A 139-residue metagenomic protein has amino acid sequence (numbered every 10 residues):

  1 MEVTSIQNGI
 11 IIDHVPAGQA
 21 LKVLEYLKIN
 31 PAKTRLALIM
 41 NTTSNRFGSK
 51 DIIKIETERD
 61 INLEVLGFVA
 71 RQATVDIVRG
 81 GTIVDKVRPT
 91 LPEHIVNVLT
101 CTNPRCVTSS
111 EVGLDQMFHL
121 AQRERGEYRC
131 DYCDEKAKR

Functional and structural regions predicted by a protein language model:
M1-V87: Interaction interfaces in information-processing and related assembly proteins
I83-R139: Cys/His-clustered metal-coordination modules, chiefly Zn-binding fingers
